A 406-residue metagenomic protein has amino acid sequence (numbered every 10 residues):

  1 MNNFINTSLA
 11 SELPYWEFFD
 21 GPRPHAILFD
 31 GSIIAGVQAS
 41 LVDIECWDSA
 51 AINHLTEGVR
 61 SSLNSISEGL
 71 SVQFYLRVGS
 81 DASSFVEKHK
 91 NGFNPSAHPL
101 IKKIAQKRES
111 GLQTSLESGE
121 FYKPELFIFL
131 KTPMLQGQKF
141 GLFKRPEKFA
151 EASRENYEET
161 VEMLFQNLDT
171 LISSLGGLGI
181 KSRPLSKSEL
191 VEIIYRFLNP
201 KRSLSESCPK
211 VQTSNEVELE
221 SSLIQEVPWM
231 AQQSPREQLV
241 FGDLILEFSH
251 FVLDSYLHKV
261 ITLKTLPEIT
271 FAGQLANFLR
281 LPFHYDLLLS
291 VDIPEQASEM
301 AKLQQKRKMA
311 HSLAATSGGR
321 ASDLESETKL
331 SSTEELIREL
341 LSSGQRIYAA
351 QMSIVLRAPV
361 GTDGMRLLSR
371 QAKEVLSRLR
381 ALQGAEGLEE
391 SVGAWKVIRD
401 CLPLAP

Functional and structural regions predicted by a protein language model:
M1-P406: Extended, folded cores of ATP/NTP-driven motor/assembly subunits in large transport and secretion machines
